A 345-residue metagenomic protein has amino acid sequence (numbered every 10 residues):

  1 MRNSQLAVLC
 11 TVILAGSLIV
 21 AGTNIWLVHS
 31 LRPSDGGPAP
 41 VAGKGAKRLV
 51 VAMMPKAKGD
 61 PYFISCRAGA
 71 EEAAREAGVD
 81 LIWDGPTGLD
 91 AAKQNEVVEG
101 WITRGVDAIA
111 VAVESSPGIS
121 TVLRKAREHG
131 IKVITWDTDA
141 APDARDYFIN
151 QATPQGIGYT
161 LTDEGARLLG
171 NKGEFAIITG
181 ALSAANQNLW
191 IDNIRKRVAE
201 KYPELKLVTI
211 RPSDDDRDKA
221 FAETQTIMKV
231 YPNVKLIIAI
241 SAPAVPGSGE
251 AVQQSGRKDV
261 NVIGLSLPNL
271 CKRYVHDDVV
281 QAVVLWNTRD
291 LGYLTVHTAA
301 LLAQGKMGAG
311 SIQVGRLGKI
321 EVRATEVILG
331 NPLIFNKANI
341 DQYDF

Functional and structural regions predicted by a protein language model:
M1-L49, I102, R124-I131: Short, low-complexity disordered leader/linker segments with a strong preference for bacterial N-terminal type II
G22-W26, G37, L182-N186, V198-K201 (+2 more regions): Hinge/cleft segment of the Venus flytrap/periplasmic-binding protein
L49-A73, A77, I82-G100, R104-V106 (+3 more regions): Extracytoplasmic "Venus flytrap"
A52-M53, G105-V113, K132-W136, A176-I178 (+4 more regions): Periplasmic-binding protein-like
Y62-A77, I157-L161, A185-L205, K219 (+2 more regions): Short, solvent-exposed amphipathic alpha-helices that sit in or adjacent to ligand/effector-binding or catalytic
Q94, N150-F175, L189, A220-F221 (+2 more regions): Hydrophobic alpha-helical segments within soluble ligand-binding/sensing domains
V111-E128, I194, S213-Y274: Hydrophobic alpha-helical
P117-G156, E164-R167, E174, P268-H276 (+1 more regions): Flexible loop/hinge segments that line or gate small-molecule binding clefts
